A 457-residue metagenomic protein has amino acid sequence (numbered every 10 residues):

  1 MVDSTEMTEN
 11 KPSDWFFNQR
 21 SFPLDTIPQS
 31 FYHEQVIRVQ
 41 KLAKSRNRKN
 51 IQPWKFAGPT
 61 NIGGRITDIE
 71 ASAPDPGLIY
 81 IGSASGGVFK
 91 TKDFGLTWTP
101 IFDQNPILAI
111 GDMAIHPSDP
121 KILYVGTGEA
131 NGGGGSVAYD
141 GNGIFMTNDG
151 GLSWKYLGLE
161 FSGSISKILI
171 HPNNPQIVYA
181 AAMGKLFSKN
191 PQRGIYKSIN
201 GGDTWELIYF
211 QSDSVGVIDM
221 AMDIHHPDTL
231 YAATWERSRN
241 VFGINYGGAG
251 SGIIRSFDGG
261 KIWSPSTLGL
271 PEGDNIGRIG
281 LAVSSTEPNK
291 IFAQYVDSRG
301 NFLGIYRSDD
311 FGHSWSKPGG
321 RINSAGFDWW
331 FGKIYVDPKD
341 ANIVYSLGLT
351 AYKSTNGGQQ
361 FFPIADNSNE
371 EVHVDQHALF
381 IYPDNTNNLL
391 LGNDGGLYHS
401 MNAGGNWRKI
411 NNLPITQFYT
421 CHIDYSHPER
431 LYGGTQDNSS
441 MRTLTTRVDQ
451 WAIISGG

Functional and structural regions predicted by a protein language model:
M1-G457: Beta-propeller blade termini and top-face loops
